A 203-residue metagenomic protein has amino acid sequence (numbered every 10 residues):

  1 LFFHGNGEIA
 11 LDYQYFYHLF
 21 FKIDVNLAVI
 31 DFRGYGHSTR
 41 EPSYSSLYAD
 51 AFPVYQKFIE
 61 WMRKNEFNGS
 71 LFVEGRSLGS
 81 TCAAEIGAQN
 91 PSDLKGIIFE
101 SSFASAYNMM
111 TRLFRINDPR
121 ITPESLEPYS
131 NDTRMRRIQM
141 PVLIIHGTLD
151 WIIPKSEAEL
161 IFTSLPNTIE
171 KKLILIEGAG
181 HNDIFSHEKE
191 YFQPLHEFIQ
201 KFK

Functional and structural regions predicted by a protein language model:
L1-K57: Membrane-embedded segments
Y15-F16, N131, M140, P154-T163: Short alpha-helix in the alpha/beta-hydrolase fold that links the catalytic acid
K64-S77: Alpha/beta-hydrolase fold nucleophile elbow
C82-R134, S186: Hydrolase active-site cap/lid region
R137-Q139, I144-H146, D150: Short beta-strand/loop motif that positions the catalytic acidic residue of the alpha/beta-hydrolase fold
L149-I153, H181-D183: Acidic catalytic loop of the alpha/beta-hydrolase fold
L173-A179: Short glycine-rich catalytic loops that host catalytic nucleophiles or stabilize transition states across multiple
A179-F192: Catalytic histidine-centered segment of alpha/beta-hydrolase-like enzymes
